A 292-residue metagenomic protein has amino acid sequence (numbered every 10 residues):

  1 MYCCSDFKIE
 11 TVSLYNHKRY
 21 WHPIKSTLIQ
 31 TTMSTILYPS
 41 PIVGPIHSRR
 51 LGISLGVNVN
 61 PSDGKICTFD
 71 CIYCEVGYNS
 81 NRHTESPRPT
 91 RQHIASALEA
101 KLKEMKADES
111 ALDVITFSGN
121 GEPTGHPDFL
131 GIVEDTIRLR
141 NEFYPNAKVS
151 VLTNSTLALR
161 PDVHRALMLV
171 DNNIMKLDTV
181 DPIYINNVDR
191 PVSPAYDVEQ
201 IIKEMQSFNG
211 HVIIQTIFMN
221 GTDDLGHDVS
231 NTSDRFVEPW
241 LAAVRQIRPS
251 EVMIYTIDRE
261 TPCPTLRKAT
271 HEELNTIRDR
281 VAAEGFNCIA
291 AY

Functional and structural regions predicted by a protein language model:
Y2-C4, K8-T11, H17, H22-R50 (+2 more regions): Auxiliary Fe-S-binding modules of radical SAM enzymes
L37, I42-G44, E85-E99, K103: Non-heme iron-sulfur electron-transfer modules
R50-S96: Canonical Radical SAM [4Fe-4S] cluster-binding loop centered on the CxxxCxxC motif and its immediate flanking residues
V57, S96-E104, I132-L139, L241: Short, well-ordered amphipathic alpha-helices
V59, F117-G119, T216, T256: Short glycine-centered, acidic/aromatic-flanked micro-motifs in structured strand/loop junctions that mark active-site
A97-S118: Short Fe-S-cluster ligation motifs
T116-E122, N154: Glycine-rich beta-strand-to-loop/alpha-helix junction loops that act as flexible
G125-R267: Conserved AdoMet/S-adenosylmethionine-binding subsite of the radical SAM
